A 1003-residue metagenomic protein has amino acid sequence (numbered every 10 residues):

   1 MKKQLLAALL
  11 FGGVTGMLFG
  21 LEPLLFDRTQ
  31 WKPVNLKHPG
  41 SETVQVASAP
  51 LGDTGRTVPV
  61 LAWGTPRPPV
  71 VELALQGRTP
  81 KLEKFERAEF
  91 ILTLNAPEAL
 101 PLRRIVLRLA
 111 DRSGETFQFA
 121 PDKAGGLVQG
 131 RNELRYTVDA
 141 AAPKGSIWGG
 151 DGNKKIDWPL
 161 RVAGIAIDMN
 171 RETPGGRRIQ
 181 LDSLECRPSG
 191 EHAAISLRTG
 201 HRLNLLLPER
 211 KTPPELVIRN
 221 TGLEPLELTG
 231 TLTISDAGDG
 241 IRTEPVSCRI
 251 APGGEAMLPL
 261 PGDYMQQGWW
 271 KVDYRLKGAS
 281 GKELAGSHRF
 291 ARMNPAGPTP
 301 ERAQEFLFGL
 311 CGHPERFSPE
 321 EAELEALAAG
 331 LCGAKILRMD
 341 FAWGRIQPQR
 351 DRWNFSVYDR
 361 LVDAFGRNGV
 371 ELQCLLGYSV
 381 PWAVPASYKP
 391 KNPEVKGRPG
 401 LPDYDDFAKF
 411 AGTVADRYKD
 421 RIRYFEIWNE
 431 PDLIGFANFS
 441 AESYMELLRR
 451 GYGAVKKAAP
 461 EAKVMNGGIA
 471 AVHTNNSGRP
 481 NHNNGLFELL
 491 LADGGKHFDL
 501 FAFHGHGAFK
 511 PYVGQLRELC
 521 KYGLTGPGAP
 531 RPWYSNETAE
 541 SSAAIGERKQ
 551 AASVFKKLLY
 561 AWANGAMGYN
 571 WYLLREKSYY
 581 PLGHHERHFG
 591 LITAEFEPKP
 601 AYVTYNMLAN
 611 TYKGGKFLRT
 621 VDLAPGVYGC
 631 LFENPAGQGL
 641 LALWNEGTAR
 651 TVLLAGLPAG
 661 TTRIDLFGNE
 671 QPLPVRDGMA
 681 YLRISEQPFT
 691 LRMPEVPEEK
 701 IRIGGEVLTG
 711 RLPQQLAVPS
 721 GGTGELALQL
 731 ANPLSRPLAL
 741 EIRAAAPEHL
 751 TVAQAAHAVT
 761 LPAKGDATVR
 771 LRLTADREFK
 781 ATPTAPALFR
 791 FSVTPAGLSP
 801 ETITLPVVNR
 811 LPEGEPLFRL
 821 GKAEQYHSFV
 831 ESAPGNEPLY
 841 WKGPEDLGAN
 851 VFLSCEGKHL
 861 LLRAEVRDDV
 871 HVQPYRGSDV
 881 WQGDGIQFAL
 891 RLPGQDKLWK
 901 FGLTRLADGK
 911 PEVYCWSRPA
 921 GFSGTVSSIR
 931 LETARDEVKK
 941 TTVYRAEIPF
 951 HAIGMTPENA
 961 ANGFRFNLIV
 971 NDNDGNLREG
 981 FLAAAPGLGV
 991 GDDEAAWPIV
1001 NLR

Functional and structural regions predicted by a protein language model:
Q45-V70, N836, L860: Short carbohydrate-recognition loop motifs
W63-D151, P174-Q180, R187-G190: Extracellular ligand-binding interfaces
E224-L226, D622-A659, L666, L738 (+1 more regions): Carbohydrate-binding surface patches
L324-L331, I336-V395, P402-R417, N438-M465: Aromatic-lined substrate-binding rim segments of carbohydrate-active enzymes
A441-K557, N564: Noncatalytic carbohydrate-binding groove/subsite architecture in carbohydrate-active enzymes
E547-Y605, V621-V627: Aromatic/acidic polysaccharide-binding cleft in carbohydrate-active enzymes
P674-L708: C-terminal beta-strand-rich structural cap/linker in extracellular carbohydrate-active enzymes
F789-R1003: Structural preference for beta-rich elements and adjacent junctions enriched in aromatics
